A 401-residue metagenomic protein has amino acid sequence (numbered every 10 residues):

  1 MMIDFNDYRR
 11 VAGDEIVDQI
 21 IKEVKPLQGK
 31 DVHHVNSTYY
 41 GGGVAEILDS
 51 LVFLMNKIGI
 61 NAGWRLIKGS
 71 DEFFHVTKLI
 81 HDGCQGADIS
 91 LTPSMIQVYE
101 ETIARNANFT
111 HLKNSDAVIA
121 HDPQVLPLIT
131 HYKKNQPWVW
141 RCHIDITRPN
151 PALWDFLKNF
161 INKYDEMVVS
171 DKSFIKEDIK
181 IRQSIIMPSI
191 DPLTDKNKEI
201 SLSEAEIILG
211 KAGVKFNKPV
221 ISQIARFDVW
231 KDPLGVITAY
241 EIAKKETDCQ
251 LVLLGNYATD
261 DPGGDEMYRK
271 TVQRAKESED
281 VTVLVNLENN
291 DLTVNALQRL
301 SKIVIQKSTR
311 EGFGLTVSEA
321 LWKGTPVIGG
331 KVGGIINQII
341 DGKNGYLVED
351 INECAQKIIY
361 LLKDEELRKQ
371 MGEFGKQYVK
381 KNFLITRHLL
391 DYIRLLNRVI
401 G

Functional and structural regions predicted by a protein language model:
M1-D31, D49-N114, I186-P192: A conserved catalytic-core segment of Leloir-type glycosyltransferases
H33, L209-K231, I237, L251-V252: Conserved donor-binding/catalytic core segment of Leloir-type glycosyltransferases
G255, T259, G264-A296: Nucleotide-activated donor-binding/catalytic signature segment of Leloir-type glycosyltransferases, i.e., the conserved
N295, S318-W322, I336-N337, K343: Short alpha-helical segment that forms part of, or immediately flanks, the ligand-binding pocket in carbohydrate-active
T309: Aromatic "clamp/platform" in nucleotide-sugar-dependent glycosyltransferases that forms part of the donor/acceptor
P326-G329: Short hydrophobic beta-strand element within catalytic cores of glycosyltransferases and related nucleotide-activated
D341-N352, Y360-E365: Conserved acidic donor-binding segment of nucleotide-sugar-dependent glycosyltransferases
Y360, L367-N382, H388-R394: A short, well-ordered alpha-helix in the C-terminal region of glycosyltransferases
